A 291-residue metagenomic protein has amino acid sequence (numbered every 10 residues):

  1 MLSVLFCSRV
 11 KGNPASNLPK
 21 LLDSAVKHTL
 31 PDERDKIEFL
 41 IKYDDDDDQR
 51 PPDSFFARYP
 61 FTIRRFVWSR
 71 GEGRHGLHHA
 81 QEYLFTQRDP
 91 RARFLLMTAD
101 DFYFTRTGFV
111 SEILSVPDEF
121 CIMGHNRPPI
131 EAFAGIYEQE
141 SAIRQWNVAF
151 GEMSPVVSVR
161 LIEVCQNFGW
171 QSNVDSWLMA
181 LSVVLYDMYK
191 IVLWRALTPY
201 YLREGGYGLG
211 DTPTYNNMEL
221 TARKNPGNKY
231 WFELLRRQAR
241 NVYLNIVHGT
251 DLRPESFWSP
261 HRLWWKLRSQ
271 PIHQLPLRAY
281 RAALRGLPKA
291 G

Functional and structural regions predicted by a protein language model:
L2-L5, E38: Cell-envelope/extracellular polymer assembly enzymes that use nucleotide-activated donors
F6-S8, I41-D45, T98, G124: Short beta-strand/turn micro-motifs composed of small residues that flank or help shape donor/cofactor-binding pockets
R9-P14, D46-D48, D101-F104, P129-I130 (+1 more regions): Short acidic, S/G/P-rich loop/turn micro-motifs used as interaction or catalytic elements
G12-L30: Short, well-formed alpha-helical segments that are part of the catalytic scaffolds of diverse glycosyltransferases
L18, G169-G291: C-terminal catalytic/acceptor-binding lobe
D45-R91: Active-site-proximal specificity loops/subdomain of glycosyltransferases
A92-Y103: Short beta-strand-to-loop acidic/aromatic patch adjacent to the donor-nucleotide binding site
Y103-M179: Conserved catalytic core of nucleotide-sugar-dependent glycosyltransferases
